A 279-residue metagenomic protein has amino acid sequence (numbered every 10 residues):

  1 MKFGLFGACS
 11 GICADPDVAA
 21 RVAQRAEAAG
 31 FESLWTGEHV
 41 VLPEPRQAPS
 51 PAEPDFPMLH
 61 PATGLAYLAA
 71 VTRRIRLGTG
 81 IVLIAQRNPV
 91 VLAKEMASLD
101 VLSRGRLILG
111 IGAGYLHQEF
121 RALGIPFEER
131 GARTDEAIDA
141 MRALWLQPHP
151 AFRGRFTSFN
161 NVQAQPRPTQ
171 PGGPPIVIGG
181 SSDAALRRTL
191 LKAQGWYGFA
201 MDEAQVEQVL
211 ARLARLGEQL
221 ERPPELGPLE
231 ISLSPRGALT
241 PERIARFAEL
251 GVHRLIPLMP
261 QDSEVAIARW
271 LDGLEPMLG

Functional and structural regions predicted by a protein language model:
M1-E32, I108-G110, I125-E128, D139-R142 (+1 more regions): C-terminal amphipathic alpha-helical "assembly" element that mediates oligomerization/partner interfaces or acts as
M1-V71, G172-P174, G279: N-terminal beta1-alpha1-beta2 module of alpha/beta enzyme domains
D17, D55-L59, T63, E128 (+3 more regions): Residues at secondary-structure transition points
E38, G180-S181, A200, M259: Residues that line or immediately flank small-molecule/substrate-binding pockets and catalytic motifs
L42-S50, I75, T79, I84-K192 (+3 more regions): Internal, glycine-rich beta/alpha segment that forms the wall or movable "lid" of small-molecule/cofactor binding
A62-A69, K94-A97, P241: Short, charged beta->alpha transition segments
